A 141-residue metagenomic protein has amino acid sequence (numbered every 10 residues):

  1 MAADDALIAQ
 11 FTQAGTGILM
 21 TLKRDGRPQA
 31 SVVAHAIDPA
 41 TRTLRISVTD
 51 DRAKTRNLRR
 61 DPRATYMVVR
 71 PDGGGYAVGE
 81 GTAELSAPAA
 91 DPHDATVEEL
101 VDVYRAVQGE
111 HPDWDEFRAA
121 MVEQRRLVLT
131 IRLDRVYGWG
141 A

Functional and structural regions predicted by a protein language model:
M1-I18: Short, basic/aromatic recognition patches
A3, D50, I131: A conserved hydrophobic position in a structured secondary element of the catalytic/binding core that shapes
G15-D50, A64-V68, Y76-G79: Short beta-strand segments
D61: Acidic-histidine catalytic/liganding microenvironments
D72: AMP-binding (ANL) adenylation modules
G75-A141: Charged, gly/pro-rich active-site loop segments
